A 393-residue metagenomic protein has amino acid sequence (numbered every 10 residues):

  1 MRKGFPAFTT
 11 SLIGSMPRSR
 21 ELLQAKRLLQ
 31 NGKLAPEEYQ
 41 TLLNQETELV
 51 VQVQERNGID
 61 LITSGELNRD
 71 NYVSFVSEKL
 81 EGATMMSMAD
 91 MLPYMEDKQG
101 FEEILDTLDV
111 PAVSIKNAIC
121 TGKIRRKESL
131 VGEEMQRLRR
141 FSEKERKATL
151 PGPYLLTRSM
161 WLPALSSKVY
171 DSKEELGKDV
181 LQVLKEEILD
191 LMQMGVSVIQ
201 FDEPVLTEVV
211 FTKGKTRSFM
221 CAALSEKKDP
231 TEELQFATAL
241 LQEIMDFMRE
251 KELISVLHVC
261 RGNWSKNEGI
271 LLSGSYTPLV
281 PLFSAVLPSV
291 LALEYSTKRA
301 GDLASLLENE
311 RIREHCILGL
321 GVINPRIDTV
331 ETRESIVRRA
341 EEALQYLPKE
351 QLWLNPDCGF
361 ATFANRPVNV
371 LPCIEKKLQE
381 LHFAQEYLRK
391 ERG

Functional and structural regions predicted by a protein language model:
M1-G393: Domain-level signal for soluble alpha/beta catalytic cores
